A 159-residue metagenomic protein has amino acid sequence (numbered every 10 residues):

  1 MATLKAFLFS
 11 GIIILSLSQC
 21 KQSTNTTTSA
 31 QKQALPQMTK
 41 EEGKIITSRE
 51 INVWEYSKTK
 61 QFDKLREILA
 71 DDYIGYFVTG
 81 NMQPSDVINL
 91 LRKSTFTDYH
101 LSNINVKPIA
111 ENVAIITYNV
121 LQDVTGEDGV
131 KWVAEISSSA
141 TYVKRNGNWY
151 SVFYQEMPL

Functional and structural regions predicted by a protein language model:
M1-L8: Bacterial N-terminal signal peptides that target proteins for export
S16-Q19: C-terminal motif of bacterial Sec signal peptides marking the signal peptidase cleavage site
K21-E67: Short, low-complexity N-terminal intrinsically disordered segments enriched in polar/charged residues
V53, K64-L65, Y73, V87 (+2 more regions): Hydrophobic pocket/interface hotspot
R66-D98: Short solvent-exposed beta->alpha transition segments
L69, V120-Q122, Q155-E156: Short beta-strand segments enriched in hydrophobic/aromatic residues within well-folded beta-rich domains
L91-V130: Surface-exposed, charged secondary-structure patches
E135-L159: Short beta-strand edge/turn micro-motifs at domain boundaries
